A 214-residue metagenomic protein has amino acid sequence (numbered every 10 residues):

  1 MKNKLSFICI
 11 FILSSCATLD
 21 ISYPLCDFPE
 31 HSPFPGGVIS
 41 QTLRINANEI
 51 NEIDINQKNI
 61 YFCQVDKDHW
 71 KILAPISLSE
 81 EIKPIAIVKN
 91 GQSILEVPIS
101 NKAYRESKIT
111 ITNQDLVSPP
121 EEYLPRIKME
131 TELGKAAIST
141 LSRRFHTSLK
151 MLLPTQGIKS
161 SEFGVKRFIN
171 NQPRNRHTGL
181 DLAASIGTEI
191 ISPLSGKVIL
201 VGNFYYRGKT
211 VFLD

Functional and structural regions predicted by a protein language model:
K4-S14: Sec-dependent N-terminal signal peptides
L5, E30-S32, C63, I76 (+3 more regions): Residues embedded in well-ordered secondary-structure elements
I8, P33-P35, I45, D54 (+7 more regions): A generic structural signal for short, solvent-exposed coil/turn residues that cap or connect secondary-structure
S14-S15, S161: Short linear Ser/Thr-Pro motifs
A17-A103: Cationic-aromatic interfacial patches
P98-K209: Surface-exposed, glycine-biased beta-strand/turn segments
